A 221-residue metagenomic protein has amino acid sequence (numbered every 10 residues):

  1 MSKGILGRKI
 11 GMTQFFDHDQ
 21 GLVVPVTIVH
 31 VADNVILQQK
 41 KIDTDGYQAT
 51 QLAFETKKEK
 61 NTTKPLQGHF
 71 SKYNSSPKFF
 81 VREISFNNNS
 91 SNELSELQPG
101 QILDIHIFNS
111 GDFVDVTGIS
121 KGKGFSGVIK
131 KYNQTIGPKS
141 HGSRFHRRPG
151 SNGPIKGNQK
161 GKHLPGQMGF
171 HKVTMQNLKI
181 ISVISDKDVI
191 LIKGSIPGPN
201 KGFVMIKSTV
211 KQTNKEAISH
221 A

Functional and structural regions predicted by a protein language model:
M1-A221: Extended basic (Lys/Arg/His-rich) segments that typically form rRNA-contacting surfaces in ribosomal proteins
